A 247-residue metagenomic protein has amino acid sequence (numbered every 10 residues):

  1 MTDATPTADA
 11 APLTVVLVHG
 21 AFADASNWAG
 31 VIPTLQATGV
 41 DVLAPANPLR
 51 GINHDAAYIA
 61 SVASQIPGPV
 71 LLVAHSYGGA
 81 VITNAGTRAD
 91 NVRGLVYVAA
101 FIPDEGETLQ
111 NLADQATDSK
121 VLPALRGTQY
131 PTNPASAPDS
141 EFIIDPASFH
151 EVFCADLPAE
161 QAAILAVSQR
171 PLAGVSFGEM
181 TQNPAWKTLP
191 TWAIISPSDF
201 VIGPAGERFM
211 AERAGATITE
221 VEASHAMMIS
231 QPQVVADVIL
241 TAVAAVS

Functional and structural regions predicted by a protein language model:
A10-G68: Active-site catalytic motif of lipid deacylating hydrolases and related acyltransferases
L13, W186-T191, R213-A216: Short, proline-enriched alpha-helix->beta-strand connector loops that line the catalytic pocket of alpha/beta-hydrolase
V73-G78, I82: Gly/Ala-rich beta-loop-alpha elbow adjacent to hydrolase catalytic centers
N91-V92, V96-S136, A173-S176, M210: Flexible "cap/lid" loop of the alpha/beta hydrolase fold
L95, W192-D199: Conserved strand-to-loop "acid loop" that flanks and positions the catalytic carboxylate
I164-A185: Active-site nucleophile elbow and catalytic-triad environment of alpha/beta-hydrolase enzymes
S196-A223, A242: Conserved loop-alpha-helix segment in the C-terminal half of the alpha/beta-hydrolase fold that carries the catalytic
A216-S247: Catalytic active-site module of serine/aspartate enzymes centered on a nucleophile-bearing elbow/loop
